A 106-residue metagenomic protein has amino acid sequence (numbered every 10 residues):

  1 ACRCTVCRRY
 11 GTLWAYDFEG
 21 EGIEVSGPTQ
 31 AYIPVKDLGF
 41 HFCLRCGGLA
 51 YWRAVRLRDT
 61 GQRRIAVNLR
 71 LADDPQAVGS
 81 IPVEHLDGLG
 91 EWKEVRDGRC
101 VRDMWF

Functional and structural regions predicted by a protein language model:
A1-F106: A short Gly-Trp-Pro
